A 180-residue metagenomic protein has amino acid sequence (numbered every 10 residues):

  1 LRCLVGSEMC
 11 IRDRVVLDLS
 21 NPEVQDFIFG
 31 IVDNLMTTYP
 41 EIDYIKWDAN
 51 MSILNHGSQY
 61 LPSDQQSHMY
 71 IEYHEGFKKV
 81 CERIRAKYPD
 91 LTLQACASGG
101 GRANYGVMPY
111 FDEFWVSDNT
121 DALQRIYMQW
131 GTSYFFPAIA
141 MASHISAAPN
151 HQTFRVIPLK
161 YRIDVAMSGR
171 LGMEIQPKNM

Functional and structural regions predicted by a protein language model:
L1-G6, C10-I11: Single conserved hydrophobic/aromatic residue that forms the stacking wall/gate of nucleotide- or nucleobase-binding
R2-C3, T37, A86: Solvent-exposed polar/charged
S7, H56-Y60, N104-P109: Short acidic, glycine/serine/threonine-rich loops at helix termini
R12-F29, P62-G76, N150: The substrate-binding groove and active-site-proximal loops of carbohydrate-active enzymes, especially glycoside
N21-W47: An active-site-proximal structural segment forming one wall of the substrate-binding cleft that immediately precedes
P40, F77-M180: Active-site-proximal substrate-binding groove within the catalytic cores of carbohydrate-active enzymes
W47-L54, A97-R102: Short, solvent-exposed turn/loop segments enriched in Gly/Ser/Thr/Pro and often Arg
